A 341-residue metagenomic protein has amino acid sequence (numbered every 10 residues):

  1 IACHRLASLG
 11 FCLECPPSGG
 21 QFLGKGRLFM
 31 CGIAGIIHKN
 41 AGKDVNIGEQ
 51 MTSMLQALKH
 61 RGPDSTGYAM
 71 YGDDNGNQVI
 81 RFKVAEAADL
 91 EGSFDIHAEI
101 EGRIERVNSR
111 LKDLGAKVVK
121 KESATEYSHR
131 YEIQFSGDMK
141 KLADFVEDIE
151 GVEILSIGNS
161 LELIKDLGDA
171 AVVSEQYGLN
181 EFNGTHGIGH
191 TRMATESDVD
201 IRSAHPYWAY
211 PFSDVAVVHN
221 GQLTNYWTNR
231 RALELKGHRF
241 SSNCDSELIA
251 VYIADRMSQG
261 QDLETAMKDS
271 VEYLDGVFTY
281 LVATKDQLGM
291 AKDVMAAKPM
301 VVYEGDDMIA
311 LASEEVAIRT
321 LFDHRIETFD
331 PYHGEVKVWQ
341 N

Functional and structural regions predicted by a protein language model:
F11-F29: Short, Lys/Arg-enriched N-terminal segments with co-localized hydrophobic residues within the first ~10-30 amino acids
G26-N341: Conserved short alpha-helical segments that host acidic/polar catalytic motifs at enzyme active sites
